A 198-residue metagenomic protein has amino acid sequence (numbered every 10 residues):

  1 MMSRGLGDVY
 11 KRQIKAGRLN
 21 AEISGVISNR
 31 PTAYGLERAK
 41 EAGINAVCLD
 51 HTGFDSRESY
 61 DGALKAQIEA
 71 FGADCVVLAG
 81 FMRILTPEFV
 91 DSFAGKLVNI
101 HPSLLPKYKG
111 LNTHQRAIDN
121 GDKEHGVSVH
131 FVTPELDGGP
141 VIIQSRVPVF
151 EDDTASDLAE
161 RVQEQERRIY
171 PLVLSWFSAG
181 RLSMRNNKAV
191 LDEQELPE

Functional and structural regions predicted by a protein language model:
M1-L6: Single conserved hydrophobic/aromatic residue that forms the stacking wall/gate of nucleotide- or nucleobase-binding
V9: Active-site loops and adjacent core secondary-structure elements that bind or stabilize anionic groups
R12-Q13: N-terminal first-folded block
G17-I23, I27-G72: N-terminal glycine-/serine-/threonine-rich beta1-alpha1-beta2 phosphate-ribose binding loop of Rossmann-like
N29, C75, A79-D192: Donor/substrate-binding cores of folate-linked one-carbon enzymes
E41, H51, R185-E198: C-terminal active-site/capping subdomain that shapes the small-molecule cofactor and substrate pocket of enzyme
E58, G138-G139, E193-E198: Short, solvent-exposed polar/charged micro-motifs at secondary-structure junctions
